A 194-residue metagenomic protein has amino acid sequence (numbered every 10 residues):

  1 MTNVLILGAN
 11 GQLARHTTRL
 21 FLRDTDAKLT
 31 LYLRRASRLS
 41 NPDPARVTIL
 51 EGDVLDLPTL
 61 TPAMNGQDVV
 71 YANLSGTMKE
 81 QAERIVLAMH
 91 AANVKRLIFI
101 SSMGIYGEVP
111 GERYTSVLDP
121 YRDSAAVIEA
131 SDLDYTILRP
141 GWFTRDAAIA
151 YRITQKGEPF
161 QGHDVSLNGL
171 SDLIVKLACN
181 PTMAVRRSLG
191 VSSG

Functional and structural regions predicted by a protein language model:
T2-D24: N-terminal Rossmann NAD(P)H-binding glycine-rich loop of SDR-like oxidoreductase domains
N3, D26-T30, K95-R96, D134: Residues at the starts of beta-strands that form the adenosine-phosphate
V4-L5, L31, A36-A91, Y106 (+1 more regions): NAD(P)H-binding glycine-rich loop region in Rossmannoid oxidoreductase-like domains and their noncatalytic homologs
L7-Q12, R145-A147, R152-G194: Active-site-lining helix/loop region of Rossmann-like oxidoreductase modules
N10, R35, M103: Residues in the short beta-alpha loop(s) of Rossmann-like NAD(P)-binding domains
R19-R23, A27, L87, A130 (+2 more regions): Short, well-ordered alpha-helices that flank and scaffold nucleotide-derived cofactor binding pockets
K28, T48, D134-T136, R187: Conserved beta-strand segments of alpha/beta enzyme cores
G76-G157: Glycine-/Pro-rich loop/turn segments that contact NAD(P) or position catalytic residues in Rossmann-like domains
